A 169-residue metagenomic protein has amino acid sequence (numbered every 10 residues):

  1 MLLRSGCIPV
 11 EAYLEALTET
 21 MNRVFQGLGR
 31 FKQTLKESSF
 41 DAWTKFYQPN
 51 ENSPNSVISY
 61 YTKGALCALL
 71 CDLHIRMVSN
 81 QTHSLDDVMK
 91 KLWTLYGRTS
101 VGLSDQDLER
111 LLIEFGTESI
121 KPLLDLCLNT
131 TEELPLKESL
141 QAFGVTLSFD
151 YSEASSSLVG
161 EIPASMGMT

Functional and structural regions predicted by a protein language model:
M1-G64, Y96-T99: Acidic/His/Gly-enriched intrinsically disordered linker/tail segments that often contain short helix/coil "MoRF-like"
M1-R4, L66-M77: Short glycine/serine- and small hydrophobic-enriched flexible loop segments
G6-E15, L85, I120-L123, L136-K137: Acidic/polar loop patches that form or flank catalytic/metal-binding clefts of enzymes that bind anionic ligands
L17-M21, V88-L92, L124-C127: Short alpha-helical scaffolding segments that buttress acidic/His motifs in well-ordered protein cores
A42-N50, L69, D87-K90, G102-D105: Short acidic (Asp/Glu) and glycine-rich catalytic loops that position anionic groups and cofactors
Q81: Catalytic core of tubulin tyrosine ligase-like
G97-T169: Beta/coil-rich, acidic/histidine-enriched accessory regions frequently appended to metallopeptidases
